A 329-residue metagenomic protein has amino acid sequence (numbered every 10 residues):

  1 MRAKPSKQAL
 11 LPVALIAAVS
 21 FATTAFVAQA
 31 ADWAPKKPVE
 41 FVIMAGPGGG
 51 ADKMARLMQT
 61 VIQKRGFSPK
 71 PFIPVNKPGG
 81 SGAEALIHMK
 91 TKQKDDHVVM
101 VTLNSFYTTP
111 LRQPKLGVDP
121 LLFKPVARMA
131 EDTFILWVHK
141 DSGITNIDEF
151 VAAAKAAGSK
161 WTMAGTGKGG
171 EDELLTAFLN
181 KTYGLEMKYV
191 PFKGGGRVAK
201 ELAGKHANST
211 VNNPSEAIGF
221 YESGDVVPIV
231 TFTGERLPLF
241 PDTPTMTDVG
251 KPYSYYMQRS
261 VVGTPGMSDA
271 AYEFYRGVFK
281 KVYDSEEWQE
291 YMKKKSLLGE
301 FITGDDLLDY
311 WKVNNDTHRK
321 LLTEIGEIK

Functional and structural regions predicted by a protein language model:
M1-K37, K329: Short, low-complexity disordered leader/linker segments with a strong preference for bacterial N-terminal type II
A30-L121, K160, K168, K181-S209 (+3 more regions): N-terminal (or domain-start) structured segment
W33-V39, P69, H88-V98, P110-R197 (+2 more regions): Hinge/capping helix and adjacent helix->loop/strand transition within the periplasmic-binding protein
P47-G48, N104, H139-I144, T166-G170 (+4 more regions): Short coil/turn segments
M100-F106, G194-G195, N212-A217, F232-G234 (+2 more regions): Beta->alpha turn/N-cap motifs
L121-M129, E186-P191, N208, I218-S254: Short beta-strand->loop
D284, Q289-D309: Mature extracytoplasmic/periplasmic domains
T303-K329: Extracellular/periplasmic bilobal clamshell ligand-binding domains
